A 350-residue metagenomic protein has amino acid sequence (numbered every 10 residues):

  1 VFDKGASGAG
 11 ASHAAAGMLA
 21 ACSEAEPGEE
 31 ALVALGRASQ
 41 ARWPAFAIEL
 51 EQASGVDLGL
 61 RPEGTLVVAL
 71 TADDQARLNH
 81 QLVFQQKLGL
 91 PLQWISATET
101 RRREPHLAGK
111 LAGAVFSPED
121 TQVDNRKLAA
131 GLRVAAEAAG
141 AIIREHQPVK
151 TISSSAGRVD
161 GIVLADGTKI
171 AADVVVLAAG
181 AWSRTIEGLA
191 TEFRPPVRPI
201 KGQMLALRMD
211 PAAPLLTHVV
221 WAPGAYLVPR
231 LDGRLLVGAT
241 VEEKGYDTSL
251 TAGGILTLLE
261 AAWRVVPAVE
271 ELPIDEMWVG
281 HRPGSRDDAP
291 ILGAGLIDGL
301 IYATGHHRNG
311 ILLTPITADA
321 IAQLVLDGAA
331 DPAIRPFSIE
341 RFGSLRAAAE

Functional and structural regions predicted by a protein language model:
F2-K4, G17-M18, V56-L60, K169-I170 (+1 more regions): Active-site substrate-recognition segment that forms the wall of the catalytic cavity or substrate channel
D3, S96-A97, E145-Q147, E276-W278: Short loop/edge segments at beta-strand edges and connector loops that shape dinucleotide/nucleotide cofactor-binding
M18-R103, A261-A262: Dinucleotide-binding Rossmann-like beta1-alpha1 core, especially the glycine-rich loop that anchors the ADP
A34-R37, V68-R77, V115-V134, S249-G254: Short beta-strand to alpha-helix junction loop
V68, V149-I152, L227-P229, L292: A structural signal for short hydrophobic beta-strand segments in well-ordered beta-sheet cores
D73, E104-A112, S153-D160, I170 (+2 more regions): A short, glycine/Asx- and small/polar-enriched loop/turn that sits immediately N-terminal to a beta-strand
A114-V174, A178: Helical element adjacent to the flavin cofactor pocket in flavoenzyme catalytic cores
A222, V266-E350: C-terminal catalytic lobe of FAD-dependent flavoproteins
